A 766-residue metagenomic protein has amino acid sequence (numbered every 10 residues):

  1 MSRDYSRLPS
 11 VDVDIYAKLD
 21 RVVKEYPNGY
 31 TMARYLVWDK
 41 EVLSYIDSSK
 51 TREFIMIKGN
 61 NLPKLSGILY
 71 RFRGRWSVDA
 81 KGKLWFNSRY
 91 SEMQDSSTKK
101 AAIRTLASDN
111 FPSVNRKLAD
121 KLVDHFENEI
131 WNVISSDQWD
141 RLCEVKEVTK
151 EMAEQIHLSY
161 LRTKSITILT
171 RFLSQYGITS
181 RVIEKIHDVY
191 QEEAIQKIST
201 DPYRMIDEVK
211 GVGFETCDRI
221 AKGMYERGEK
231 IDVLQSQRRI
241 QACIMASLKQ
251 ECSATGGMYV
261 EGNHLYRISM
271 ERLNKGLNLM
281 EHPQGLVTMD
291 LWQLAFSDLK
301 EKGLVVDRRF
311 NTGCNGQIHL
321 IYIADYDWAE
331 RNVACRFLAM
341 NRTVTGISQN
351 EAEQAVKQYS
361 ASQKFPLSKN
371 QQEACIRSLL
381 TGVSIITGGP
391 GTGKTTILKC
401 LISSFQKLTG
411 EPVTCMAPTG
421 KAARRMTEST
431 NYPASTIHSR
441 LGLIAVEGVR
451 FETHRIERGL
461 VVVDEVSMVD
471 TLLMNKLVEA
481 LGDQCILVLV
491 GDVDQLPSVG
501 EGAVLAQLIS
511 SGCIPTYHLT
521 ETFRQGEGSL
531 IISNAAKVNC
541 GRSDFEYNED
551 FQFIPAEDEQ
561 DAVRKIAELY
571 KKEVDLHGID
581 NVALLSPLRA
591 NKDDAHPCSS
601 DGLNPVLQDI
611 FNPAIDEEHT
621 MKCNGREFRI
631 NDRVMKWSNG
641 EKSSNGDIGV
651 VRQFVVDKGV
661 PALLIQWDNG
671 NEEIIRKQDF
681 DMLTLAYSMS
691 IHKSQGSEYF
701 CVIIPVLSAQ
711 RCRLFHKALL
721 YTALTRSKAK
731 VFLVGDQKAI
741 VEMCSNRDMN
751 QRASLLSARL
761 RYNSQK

Functional and structural regions predicted by a protein language model:
M1-N350, K766: Accessory, non-ATPase domains that flank or precede helicase/AAA+ motor cores in DNA-metabolism machines
F54-P63, A614-N624, L685-I691: Short alpha-helix capping/helix-loop boundary micro-motifs
G67-R71, N631, G646: Loop/turn positions that initiate beta-strands
R75-A80, W637-K642, S708-Q710, A739: Short, charged beta-turn/beta-strand-edge "cap" motif at the junction between a beta-strand and an adjacent loop
Q354-V383: Conserved pre-motif I regulatory segment
Q372-C375, L379-N548: ASCE P-loop NTPase helicase motor core
V493-S644, R652-V655: Conserved helicase motor core of P-loop NTPases
C540, D647-K766: C-terminal accessory regions
